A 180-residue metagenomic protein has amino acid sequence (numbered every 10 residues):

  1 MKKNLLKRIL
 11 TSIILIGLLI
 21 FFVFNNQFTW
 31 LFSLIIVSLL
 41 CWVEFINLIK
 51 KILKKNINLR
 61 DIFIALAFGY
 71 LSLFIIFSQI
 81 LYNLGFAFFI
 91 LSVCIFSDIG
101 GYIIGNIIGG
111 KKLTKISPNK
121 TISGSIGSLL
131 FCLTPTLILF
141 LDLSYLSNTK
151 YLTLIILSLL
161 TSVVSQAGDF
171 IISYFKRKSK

Functional and structural regions predicted by a protein language model:
M1-L159: Membrane-embedded alpha-helical bundles of polytopic integral membrane proteins
F45, I122, L160-I171, F175: Alpha-helical membrane segments and immediately flanking helix-loop junctions that form or couple to the substrate/ion
N47, K51, S173-K180: Short amphipathic alpha-helical coupling elements at transmembrane boundaries
F96-N106, Q166-R177: Short helical (or helix-break) motifs at transmembrane helix termini and adjacent helical loops in multi-pass membrane
